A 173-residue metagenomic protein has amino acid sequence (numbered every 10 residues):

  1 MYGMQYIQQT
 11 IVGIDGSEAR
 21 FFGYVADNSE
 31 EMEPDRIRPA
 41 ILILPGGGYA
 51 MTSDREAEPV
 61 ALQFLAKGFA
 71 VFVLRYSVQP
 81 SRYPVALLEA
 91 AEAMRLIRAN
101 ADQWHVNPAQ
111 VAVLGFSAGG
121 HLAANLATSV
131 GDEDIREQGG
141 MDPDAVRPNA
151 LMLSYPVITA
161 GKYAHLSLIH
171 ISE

Functional and structural regions predicted by a protein language model:
M1-R36: N-terminal cap/lid segment of alpha/beta-hydrolase-fold proteins
I37-G46: Short beta-strand element of the alpha/beta-hydrolase
G48-A50, V71: Serine-hydrolase catalytic-loop signature spanning alpha/beta hydrolases and amidase-signature enzymes
T52-D54, L74-P108: Catalytic nucleophile-loop/oxyanion-hole region of alpha/beta-hydrolase and closely related hydrolase-like folds
R55-F72: Short amphipathic alpha-helix adjacent to the substrate-entry channel of hydrolases
F69, Y76-V78, P156: Active-site loop/turn elements of alpha/beta-hydrolase fold enzymes, especially the short glycine-/histidine-rich
R95-L166: Primarily recognizes the serine-hydrolase "nucleophile elbow" in alpha/beta-hydrolase and SGNH/GDSL folds
I169-E173: Conserved small/polar residues in nucleotide/adenosyl-binding loops
